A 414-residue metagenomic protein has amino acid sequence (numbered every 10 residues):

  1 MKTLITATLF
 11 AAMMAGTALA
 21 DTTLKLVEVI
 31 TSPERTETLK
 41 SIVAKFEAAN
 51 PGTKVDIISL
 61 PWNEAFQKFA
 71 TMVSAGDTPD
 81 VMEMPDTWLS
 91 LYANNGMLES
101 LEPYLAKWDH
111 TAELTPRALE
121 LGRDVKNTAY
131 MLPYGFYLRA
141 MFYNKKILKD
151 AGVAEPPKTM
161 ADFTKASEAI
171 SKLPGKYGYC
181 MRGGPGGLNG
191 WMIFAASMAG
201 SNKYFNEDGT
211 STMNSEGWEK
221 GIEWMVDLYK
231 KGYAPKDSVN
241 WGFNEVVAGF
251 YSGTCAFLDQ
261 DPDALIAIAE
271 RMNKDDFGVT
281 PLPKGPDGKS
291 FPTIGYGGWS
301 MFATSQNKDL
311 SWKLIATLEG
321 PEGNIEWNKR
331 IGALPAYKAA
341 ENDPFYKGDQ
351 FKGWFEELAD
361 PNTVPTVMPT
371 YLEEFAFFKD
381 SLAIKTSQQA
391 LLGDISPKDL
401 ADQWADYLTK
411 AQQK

Functional and structural regions predicted by a protein language model:
D21-P33, T53-I58, D80-V81, Y130 (+2 more regions): Short, well-ordered beta-strand elements
S41, K45-L114, K146-K158, G249 (+6 more regions): Extracytoplasmic "Venus flytrap"/periplasmic binding protein-like
A44, A48-A49, N127, K149-A151 (+8 more regions): Extracytoplasmic/periplasmic substrate-recognition and gating elements
D86-A140, K158, T164, P174 (+6 more regions): Hinge/lid segment of periplasmic solute-binding proteins
L89-M97, E102, A118-E155, G183-E207 (+3 more regions): Periplasmic solute-binding protein
E102-P116, G183-G184, G200-K220, A269-M272 (+4 more regions): Short, solvent-exposed loop/beta-turn-alpha elements that line the ligand-binding surface or hinge of extracytoplasmic
G122, T280-P281, K329-I384, Q389: Long, aromatic- and glycine/proline-rich binding clefts that accommodate carbohydrate-like moieties
S167-A169, T210-S238: Glycine-centered hinge/linker elements that transmit conformational signals in sensory and ligand-binding systems
